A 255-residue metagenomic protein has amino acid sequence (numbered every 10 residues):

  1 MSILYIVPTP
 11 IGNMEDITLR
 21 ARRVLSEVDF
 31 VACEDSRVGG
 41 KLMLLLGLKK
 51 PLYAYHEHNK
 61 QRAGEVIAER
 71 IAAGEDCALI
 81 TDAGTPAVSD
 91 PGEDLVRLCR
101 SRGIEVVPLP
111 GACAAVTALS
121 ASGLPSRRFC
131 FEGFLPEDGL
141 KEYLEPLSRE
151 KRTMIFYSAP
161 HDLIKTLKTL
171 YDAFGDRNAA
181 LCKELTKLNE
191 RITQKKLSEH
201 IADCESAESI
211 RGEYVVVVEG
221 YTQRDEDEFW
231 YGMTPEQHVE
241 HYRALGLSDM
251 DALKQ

Functional and structural regions predicted by a protein language model:
M1-H58: Glycine-rich, flexible N-terminal cofactor/catalytic loop recognition
S2-L4, G74-A78, T153: Loop/turn-to-beta-strand initiation segments
L25-V31, G103-V107, T153-M154: Short active-site oxyanion
Y53-R62, F134-P136: Conserved helicase motor
C77-G84, I155-S158, C182: Acidic beta-strand-to-loop metal/phosphate-binding motif
D94-E150: Class I SAM-dependent methyltransferase SAM-binding "motif I" and its flanking Rossmann-like core
T153, P160-Q255: A contiguous loop/helix-start segment that scaffolds small-molecule binding in enzyme catalytic cores
